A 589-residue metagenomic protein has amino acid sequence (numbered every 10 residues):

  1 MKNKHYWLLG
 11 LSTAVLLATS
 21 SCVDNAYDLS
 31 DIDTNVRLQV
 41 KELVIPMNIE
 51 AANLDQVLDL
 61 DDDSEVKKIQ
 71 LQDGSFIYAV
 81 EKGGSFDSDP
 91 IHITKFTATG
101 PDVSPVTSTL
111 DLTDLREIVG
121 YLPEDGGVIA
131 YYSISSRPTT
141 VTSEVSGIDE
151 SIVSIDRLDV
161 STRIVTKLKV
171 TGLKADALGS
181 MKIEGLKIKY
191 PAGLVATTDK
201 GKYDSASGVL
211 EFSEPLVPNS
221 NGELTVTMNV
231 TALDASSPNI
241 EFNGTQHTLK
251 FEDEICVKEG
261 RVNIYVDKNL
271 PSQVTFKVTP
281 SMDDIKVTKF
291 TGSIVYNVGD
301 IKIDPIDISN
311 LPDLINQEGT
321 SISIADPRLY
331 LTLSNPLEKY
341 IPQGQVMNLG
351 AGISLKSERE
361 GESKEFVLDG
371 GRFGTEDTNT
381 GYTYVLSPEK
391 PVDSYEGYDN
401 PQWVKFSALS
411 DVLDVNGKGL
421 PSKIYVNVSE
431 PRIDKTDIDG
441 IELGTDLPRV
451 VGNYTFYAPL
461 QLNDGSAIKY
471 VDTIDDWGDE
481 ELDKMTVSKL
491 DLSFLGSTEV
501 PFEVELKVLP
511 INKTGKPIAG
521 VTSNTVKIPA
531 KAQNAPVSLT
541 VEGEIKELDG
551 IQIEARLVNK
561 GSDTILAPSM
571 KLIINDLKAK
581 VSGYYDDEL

Functional and structural regions predicted by a protein language model:
M1-S21: Sec-dependent bacterial lipoprotein signal peptides
C22-L589: Extracellular/secretory-pathway and virion-surface proteins
